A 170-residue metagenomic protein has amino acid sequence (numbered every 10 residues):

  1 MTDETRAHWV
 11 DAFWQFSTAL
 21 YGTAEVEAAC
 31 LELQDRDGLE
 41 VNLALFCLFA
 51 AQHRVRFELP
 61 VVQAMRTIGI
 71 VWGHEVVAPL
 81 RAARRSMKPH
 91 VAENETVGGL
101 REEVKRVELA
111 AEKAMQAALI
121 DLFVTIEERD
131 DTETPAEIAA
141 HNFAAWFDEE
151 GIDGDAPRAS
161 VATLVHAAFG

Functional and structural regions predicted by a protein language model:
M1, W14-A24, G170: Acidic, glycine/proline-rich low-complexity segments that act as flexible tails and inter-domain linkers
M1-W9, V165-G170: Short, low-complexity, intrinsically disordered N-terminal peptides in bacterial proteins
H8, L31-V41, E95, D155-A156: Structural motif
F13, D37, E150: Charged, terminal alpha-helix-loop-beta segments that serve as non-catalytic nucleic-acid engagement and/or assembly
E27-I70: N-terminal interaction modules that seed assembly of large macromolecular complexes
A78-P79: N-terminal intrinsically disordered, cationic/polar leader segments that include organellar targeting peptides
M87-L164, A168: A charged, amphipathic interaction segment
